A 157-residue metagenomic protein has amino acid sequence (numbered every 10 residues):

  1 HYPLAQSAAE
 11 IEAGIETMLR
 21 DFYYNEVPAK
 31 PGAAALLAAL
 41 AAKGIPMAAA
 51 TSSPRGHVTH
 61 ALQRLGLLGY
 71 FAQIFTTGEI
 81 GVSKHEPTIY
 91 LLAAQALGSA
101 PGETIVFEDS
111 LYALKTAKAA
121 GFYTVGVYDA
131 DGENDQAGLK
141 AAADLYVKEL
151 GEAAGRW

Functional and structural regions predicted by a protein language model:
H1-A35, K43: Metal-dependent phosphoesterase signature
Y23-P28, S52, T124-G126: Short, flexible loop segments at the rims of nucleotide/cofactor-binding pockets, characterized by
A29, A50, V82: Residue-level marker of regulatory loop/turn positions in helix-turn-helix DNA-binding domains and in histidine
A34, A38-A41, P54-W157: Asp-based, Mg2+/Mn2+-dependent phosphohydrolase catalytic module
